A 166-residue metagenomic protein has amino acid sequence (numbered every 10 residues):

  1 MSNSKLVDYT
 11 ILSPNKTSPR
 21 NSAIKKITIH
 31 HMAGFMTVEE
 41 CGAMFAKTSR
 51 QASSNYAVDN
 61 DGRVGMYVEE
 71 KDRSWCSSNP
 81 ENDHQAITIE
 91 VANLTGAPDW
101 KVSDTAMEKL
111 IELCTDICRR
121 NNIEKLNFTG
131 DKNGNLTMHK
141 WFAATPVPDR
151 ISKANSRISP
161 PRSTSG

Functional and structural regions predicted by a protein language model:
M1-D83: N-terminal catalytic cores of peptidoglycan-degrading enzymes
S2-I11, K16-N21, T95-G166: Basic/polar, cationic surfaces and motifs that engage anionic cell-wall and phosphate/carboxylate ligands
I29, I87-I89, L136-M138: Hydrophobic faces of well-ordered beta-strands that scaffold small-molecule active sites in alpha/beta enzyme cores
G34, D72, L94, F142-A143: Short, solvent-exposed loop/turn segments at secondary-structure junctions
Y56, I89, L110: Divalent metal-coordination and catalytic microenvironments
V58-R63, A86-T88, C118-E124, G166: Short C-terminal domain-edge/linker segments immediately following a structured domain
H84-G96: Glycine-rich, often proline-containing surface loops adjacent to acidic residues and nearby aromatics that form
